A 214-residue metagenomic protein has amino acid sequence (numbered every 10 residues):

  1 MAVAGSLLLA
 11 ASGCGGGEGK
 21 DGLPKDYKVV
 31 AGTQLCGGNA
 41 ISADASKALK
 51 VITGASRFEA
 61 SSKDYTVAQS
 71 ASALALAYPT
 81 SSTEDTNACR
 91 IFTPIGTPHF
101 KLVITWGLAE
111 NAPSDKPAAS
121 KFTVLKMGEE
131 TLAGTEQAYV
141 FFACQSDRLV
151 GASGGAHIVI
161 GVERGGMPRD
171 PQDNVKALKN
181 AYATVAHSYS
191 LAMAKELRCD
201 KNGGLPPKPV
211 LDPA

Functional and structural regions predicted by a protein language model:
M1-S6: N-terminal export and membrane-targeting signals
L9-G13: C-terminal motif of bacterial Sec signal peptides marking the signal peptidase cleavage site
G15-G17: Bacterial signal peptide processing site
G19-P24: Terminal secretion and processing signals and N-terminal membrane-targeting segments
K25-L191, K195, N202-A214: A small/polar (G/S/T-enriched), proline-flanked helix-loop surface module common in exported/cell-envelope proteins
